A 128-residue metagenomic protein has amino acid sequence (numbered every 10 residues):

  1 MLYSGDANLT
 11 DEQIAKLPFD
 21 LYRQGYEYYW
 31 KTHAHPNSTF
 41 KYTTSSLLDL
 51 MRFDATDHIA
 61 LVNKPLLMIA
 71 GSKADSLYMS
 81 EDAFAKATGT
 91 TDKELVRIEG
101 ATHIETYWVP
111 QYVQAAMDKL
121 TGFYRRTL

Functional and structural regions predicted by a protein language model:
M1-D57, K64: Alpha/beta-hydrolase
M51, A70-D82: Conserved alpha/beta-hydrolase "acid-adjacent" motif
R52-T56, L77, P110: Structural motif corresponding to alpha-helix initiation and N-cap regions
T56, E81-A85: Active-site phosphate/pyrophosphate- and oxyanion-stabilizing loops and adjacent acidic/basic residues in soluble
I59-N63, K86-T90: Short, conserved loop/helix-junction motifs that constitute active-site signature segments in enzyme catalytic cores
V62, M68-A70: Short beta-strand/loop motif that positions the catalytic acidic residue of the alpha/beta-hydrolase fold
T88-I104: Catalytic histidine neighborhood in serine/cysteine hydrolases with alpha/beta-hydrolase-type architecture
E99-L128: Catalytic active-site module of serine/aspartate enzymes centered on a nucleophile-bearing elbow/loop
